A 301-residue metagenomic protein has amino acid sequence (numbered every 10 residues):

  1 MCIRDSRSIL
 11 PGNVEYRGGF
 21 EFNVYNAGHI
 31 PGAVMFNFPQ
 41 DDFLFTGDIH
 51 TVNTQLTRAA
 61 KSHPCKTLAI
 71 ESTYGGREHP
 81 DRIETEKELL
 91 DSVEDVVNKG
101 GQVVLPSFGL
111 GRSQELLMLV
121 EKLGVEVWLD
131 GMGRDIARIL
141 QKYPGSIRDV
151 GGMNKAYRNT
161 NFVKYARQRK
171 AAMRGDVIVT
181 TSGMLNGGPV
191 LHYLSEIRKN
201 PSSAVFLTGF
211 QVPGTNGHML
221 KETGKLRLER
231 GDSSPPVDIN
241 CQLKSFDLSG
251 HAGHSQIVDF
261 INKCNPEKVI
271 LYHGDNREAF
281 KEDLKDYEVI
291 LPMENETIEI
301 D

Functional and structural regions predicted by a protein language model:
R4-I30, G145-R174: Metallo-beta-lactamase
R4-K122, E126-D130: His/Asp/Glu-rich metal-coordinating catalytic cores of metallo-dependent phosphodiesterases/hydrolases acting on
I9-G12, E71, G131, G209 (+2 more regions): Residues at the C-termini of beta-strands that transition into short coil/loop
H29, I49-T51, Y74-G75, L110 (+5 more regions): Short, glycine-/Ser/Thr-/acidic-enriched flexible segments
I70-K87, V150-Y157, V237-G253: Glycine-rich phosphate-binding "P-loop"
H79-M153, K268-D301: Binuclear metal-ion centers of metallo-dependent hydrolases, dominated by the metallo-beta-lactamase
K122, N159-D301: C-terminal regulatory/interaction regions
